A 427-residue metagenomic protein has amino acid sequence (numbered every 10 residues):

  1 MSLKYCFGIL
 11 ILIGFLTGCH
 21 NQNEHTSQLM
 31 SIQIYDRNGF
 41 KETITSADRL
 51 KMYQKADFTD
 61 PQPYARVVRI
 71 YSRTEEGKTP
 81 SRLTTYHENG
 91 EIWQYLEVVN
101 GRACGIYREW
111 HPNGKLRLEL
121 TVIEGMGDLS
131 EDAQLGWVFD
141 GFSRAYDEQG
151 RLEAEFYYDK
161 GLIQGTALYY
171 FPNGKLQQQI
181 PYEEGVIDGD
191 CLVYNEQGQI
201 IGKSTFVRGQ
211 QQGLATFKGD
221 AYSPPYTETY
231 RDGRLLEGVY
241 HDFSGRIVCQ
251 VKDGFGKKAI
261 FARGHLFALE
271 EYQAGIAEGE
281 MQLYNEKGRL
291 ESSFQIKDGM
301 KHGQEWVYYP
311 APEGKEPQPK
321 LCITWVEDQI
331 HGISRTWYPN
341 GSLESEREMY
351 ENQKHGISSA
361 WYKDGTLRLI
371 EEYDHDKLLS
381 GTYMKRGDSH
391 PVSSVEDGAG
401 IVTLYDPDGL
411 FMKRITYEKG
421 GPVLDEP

Functional and structural regions predicted by a protein language model:
M1-F7: Bacterial N-terminal signal peptides that target proteins for export
G8-F15: Bacterial N-terminal signal peptides
G18-P427: Glycine/tyrosine- and acidic-biased, solvent-exposed loop/turn segments at the edges of beta-strands
